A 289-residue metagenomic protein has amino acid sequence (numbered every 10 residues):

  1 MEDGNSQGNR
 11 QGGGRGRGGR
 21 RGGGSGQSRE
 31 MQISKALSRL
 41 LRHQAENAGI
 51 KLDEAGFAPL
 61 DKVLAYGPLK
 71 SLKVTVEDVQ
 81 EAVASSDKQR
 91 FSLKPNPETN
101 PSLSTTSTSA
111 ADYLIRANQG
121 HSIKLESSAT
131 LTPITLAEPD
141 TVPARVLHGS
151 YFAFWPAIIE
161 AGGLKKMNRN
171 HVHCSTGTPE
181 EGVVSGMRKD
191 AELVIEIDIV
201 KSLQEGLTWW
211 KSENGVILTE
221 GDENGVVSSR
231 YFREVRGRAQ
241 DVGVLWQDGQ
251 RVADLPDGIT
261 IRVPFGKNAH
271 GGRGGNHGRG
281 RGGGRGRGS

Functional and structural regions predicted by a protein language model:
M1-S289: Eukaryotic, polar/proline-rich low-complexity intrinsically disordered regions
